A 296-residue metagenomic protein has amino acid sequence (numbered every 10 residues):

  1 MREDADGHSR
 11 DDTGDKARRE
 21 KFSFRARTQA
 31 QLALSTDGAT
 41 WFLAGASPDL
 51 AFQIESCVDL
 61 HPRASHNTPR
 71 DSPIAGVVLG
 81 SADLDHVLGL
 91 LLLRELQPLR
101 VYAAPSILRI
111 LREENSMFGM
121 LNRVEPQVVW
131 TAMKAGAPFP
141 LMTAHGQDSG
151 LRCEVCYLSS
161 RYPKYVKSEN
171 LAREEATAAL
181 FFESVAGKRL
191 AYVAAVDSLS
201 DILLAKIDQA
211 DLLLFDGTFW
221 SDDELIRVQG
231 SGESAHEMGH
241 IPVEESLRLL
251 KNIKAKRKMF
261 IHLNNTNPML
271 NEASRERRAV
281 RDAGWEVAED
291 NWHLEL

Functional and structural regions predicted by a protein language model:
M1, F42-G45, G150-S159, R189-V196: Active-site-proximal beta-strand elements of phosphoester/diester hydrolases
R2, L50, Y162, S221-D223 (+1 more regions): Feature marks short, surface-exposed loop/turn motifs that line or immediately flank catalytic pockets and channel
D4-A82, L88-R94, L121, L199-K206 (+1 more regions): Pre-active-site segment of Zn-dependent metallo-hydrolases
L34-D37, F181-A186: Active-site beta-strand termini and strand-to-loop segments that position acidic
L43-S47, P73-D85, A103-A104, A191-V196 (+3 more regions): Active-site neighborhood of phospho(di)ester-bond hydrolases with catalytic His/Asp-centered motifs
S72, A82, P126, S149-L151 (+1 more regions): Structured loop/turn residues at beta-strand edges in well-structured enzyme cores
A104-A178, G284-L294: Metallo-beta-lactamase
E175-T177, A186-R189, V196-W292: Cap/insert and terminal regions of metallo-dependent hydrolase folds
